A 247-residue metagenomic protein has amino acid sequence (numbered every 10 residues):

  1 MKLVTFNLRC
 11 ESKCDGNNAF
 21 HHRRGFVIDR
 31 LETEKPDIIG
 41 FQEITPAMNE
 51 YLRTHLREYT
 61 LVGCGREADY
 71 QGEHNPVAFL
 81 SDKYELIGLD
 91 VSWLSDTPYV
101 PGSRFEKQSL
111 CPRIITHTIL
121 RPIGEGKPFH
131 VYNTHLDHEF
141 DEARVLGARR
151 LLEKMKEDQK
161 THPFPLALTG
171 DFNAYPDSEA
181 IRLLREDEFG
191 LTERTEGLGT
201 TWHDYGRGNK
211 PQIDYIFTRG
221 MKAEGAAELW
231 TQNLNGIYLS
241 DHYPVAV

Functional and structural regions predicted by a protein language model:
M1, D37-I38, F129, P165-A167 (+2 more regions): Short, Asp-centered acidic motifs that coordinate Mg2+ and/or phosphate in catalytic or ligand-binding sites
M1-H55, R66-E73, K127-F129, R149 (+1 more regions): N-terminal, active-site-proximal structural segment of metallo-dependent hydrolase catalytic domains
N7-L8, T134-L136, G170-F172, Y243: Active-site metal-binding loops of divalent metal-dependent hydrolases
T33-K35, P122-G126, D158-P163: Glycine-rich phosphate-binding loop signature in dinucleotide/nucleotide-binding domains
I38-P128, Y132, G225-W230: Structured beta-strand-rich core segments of catalytic domains in phosphoester-bond hydrolases
Q42, D137, R219: Conserved residues at the C-terminal ends of beta-strands
K83, E142, L146, E153-L166 (+1 more regions): Metal-dependent phosphoester-hydrolase catalytic domains
F129, N133-H138, E142-L151: Hydrophobic, aromatic-enriched interface-forming segments
